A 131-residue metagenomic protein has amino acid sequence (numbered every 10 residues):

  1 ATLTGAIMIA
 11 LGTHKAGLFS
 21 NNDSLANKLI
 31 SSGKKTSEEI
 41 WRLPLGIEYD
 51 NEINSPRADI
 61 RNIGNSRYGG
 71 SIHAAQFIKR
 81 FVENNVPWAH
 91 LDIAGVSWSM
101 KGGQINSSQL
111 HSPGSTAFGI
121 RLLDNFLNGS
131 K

Functional and structural regions predicted by a protein language model:
A1-K131: A generic structural signal for tightly packed, nonpolar segments enriched in small/aliphatic residues
